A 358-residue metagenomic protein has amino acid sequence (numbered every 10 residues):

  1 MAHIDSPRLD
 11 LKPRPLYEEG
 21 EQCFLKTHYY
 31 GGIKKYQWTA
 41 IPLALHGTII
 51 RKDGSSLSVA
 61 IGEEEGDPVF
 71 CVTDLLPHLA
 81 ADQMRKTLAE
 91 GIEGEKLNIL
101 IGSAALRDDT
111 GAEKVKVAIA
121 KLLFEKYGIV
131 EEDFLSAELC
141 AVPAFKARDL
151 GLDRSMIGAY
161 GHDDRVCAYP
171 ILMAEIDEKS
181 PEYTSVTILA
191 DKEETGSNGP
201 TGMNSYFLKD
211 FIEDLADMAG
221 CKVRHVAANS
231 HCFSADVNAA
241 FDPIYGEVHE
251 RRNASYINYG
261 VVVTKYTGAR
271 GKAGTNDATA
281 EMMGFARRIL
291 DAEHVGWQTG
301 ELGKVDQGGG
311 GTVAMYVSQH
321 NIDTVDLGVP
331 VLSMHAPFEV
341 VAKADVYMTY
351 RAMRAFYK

Functional and structural regions predicted by a protein language model:
M1-K358: N-terminal hydrophobic/helix-forming segments and targeting peptides
